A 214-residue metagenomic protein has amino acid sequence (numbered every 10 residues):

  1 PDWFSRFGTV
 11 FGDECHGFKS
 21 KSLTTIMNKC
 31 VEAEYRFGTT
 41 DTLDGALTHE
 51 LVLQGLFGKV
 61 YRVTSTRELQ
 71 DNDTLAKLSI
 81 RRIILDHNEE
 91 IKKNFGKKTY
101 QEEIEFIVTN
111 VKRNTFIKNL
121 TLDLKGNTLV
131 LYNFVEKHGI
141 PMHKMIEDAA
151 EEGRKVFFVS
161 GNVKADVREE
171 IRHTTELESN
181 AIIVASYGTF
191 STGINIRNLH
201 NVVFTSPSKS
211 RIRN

Functional and structural regions predicted by a protein language model:
P1-G8: Short basic/glycine-enriched coil/helix segment immediately N-terminal to the Walker B
F7, E14-H16, F190, P207-S208: Conserved Walker B
G8-F11, H16-S79: Post-DEXD/H (motif II) to motif III coupling segment of the RecA-like Helicase ATP-binding lobe
E14, T39-L43, N133-V135, A185-G188: A short beta-strand-to-loop transition that corresponds to the Sensor-1 phosphate-sensing loop of AAA+ P-loop ATPases
T42, V159-N214: Conserved RecA-like P-loop NTPase helicase motor core
V63-T64, I83, V159: Hydrophobic residues at beta-strand termini and immediately following loops that shape nucleotide-binding pockets
K92-N133, K137-D148: Conserved interdomain hinge at the start of the Helicase C-terminal
L129, H143, E147-E169: Conserved RecA-like helicase motor-core motifs
